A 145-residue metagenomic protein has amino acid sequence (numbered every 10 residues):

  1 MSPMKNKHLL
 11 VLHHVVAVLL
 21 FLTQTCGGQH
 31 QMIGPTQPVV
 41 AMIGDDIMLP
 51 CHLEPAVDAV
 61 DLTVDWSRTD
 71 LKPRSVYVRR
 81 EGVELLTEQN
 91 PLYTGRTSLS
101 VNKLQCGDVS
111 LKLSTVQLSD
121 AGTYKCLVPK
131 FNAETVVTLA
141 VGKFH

Functional and structural regions predicted by a protein language model:
M1-A41: N-terminal Sec-dependent signal peptide, specifically the hydrophobic helical h-region
N6, H14, G44, L71 (+3 more regions): Disulfide-stabilized cysteine-rich extracellular repeat microdomains
L19-I33, S67-K72, Q105, A133 (+1 more regions): Flexible inter-domain hinge/linker segments at boundaries of tandem extracellular adhesion modules
I33, A41-I43, T87, V116: Hydrophobic beta-strand core residues of beta-sandwich domains
P35-E54, D61-L62: Extracellular ectodomain surface segments
P38, T63, E134-T138: Well-ordered beta-strand positions in beta-sheet-rich domains
D46-H52, T94-A140: Ligand-binding face of N-terminal immunoglobulin V-set domains in extracellular IgSF glycoproteins
E54-R96: N-terminal V-set
